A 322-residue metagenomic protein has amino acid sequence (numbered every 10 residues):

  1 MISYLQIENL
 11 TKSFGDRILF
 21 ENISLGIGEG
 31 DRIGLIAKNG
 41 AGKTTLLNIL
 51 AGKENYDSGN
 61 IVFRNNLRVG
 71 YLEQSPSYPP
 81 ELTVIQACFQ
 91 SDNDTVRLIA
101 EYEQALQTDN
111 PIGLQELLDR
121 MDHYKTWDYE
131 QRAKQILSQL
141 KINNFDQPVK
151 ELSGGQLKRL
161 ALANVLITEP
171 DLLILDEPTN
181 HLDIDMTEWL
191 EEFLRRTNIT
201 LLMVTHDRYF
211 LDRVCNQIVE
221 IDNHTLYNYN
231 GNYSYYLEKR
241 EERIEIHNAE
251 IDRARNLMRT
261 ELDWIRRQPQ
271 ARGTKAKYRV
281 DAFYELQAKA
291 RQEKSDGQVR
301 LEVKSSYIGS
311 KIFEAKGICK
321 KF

Functional and structural regions predicted by a protein language model:
M1-I251, L301-F322: ABC ATP-binding cassette signature C-motif
D119, D263-Q268, Q298-E302: Short hinge/gating elements
R240-A282, L286-E293: Intracellular alpha-helical coupling/juxtamembrane segments of multi-pass membrane proteins
